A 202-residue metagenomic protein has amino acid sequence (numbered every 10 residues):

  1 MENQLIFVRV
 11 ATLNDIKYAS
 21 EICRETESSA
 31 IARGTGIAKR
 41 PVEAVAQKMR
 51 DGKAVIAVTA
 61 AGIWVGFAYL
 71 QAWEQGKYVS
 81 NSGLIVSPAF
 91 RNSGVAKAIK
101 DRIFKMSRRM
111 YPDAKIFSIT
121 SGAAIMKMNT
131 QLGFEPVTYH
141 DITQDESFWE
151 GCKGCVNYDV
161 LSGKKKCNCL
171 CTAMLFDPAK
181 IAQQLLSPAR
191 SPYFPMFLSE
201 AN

Functional and structural regions predicted by a protein language model:
M1-N3, R108-D113, F117-N202: Terminal substrate-recognition subdomain of acyl/acetyltransferases
M1-V42, I56-T59, Q183, P188 (+1 more regions): Short amphipathic alpha-helix that is part of the acyltransferase structural core
A11, L84-V86, G122: Hydrophobic adenine-recognition pocket in adenosine-nucleotide-binding enzymes
E21, K105, K127: Surface-exposed charge patches
R24-E27, A32-P88: A conserved beta-strand-loop-helix scaffold within acyl/acetyltransferase catalytic domains
V86, N92-S107, I116: Conserved acetyl-CoA-binding loop-helix of GNAT-fold acetyltransferases
